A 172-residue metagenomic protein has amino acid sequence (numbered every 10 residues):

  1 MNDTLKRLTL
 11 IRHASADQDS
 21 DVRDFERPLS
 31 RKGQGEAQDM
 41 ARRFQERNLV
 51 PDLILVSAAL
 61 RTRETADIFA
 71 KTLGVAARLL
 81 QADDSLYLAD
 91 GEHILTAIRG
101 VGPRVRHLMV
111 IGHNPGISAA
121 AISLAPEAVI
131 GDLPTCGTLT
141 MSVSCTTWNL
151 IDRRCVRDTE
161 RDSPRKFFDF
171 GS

Functional and structural regions predicted by a protein language model:
N2-L86, H93, A128-G131, S172: Active-site-proximal alpha-helix that buttresses catalytic centers in soluble enzyme cores
L8, R106-M109, T138: Residue-level preference for the first positions of well-ordered beta-strands
D19-S20, A120, I151: Residues that scaffold the ATP/ADP-binding catalytic core of kinase and kinase-like folds
R47-L49, V101-R106: Glycine-rich phosphate-binding loop signature in dinucleotide/nucleotide-binding domains
A89, I98, D152-S172: Functional cleft and adjacent loop/helix regions within the main domain that mediate ligand binding or catalysis
L95-V101: Short, surface-exposed amphipathic charged segments that create phosphate/polyanion-binding patches used for binding
V105-A121, A125: A glycine-rich beta-strand to alpha-helix segment that forms a phosphate/ribose-binding loop at ligand/cofactor sites
E127-D162: Domain-level recognition of soluble alpha/beta enzyme cores, biased toward histidine phosphatases/phosphomutases
